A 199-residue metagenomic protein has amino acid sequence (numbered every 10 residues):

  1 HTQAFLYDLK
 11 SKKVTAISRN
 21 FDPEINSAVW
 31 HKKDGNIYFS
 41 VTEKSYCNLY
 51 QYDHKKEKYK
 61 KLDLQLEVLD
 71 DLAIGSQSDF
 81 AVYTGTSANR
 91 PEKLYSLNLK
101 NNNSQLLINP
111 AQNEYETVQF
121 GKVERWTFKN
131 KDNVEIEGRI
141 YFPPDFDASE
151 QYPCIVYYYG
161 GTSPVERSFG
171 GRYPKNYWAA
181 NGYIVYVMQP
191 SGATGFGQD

Functional and structural regions predicted by a protein language model:
H1, E43-Y46, S87-R90: Short glycine/acidic-enriched loop and turn motifs that connect beta-strands
H1-K33, V41-T42, Q51-D70, N98-K122: Multi-bladed beta-propeller domains
K12-T15, G35, C47, E92 (+1 more regions): Glycine-centered loop/turn positions within well-structured domains that cap or flank conserved ligand/cofactor-binding
K32-D34, S76-Q77: Residue-level detector of Asp-centered blade-edge/turn motifs that repeat once per structural unit in beta-propeller
I37-F39, V82: Conserved beta-propeller blade signature
T42-N48, R139, F196: Short, highly charged low-complexity linear segments
D70-D199: Serine-hydrolase catalytic core recognition
